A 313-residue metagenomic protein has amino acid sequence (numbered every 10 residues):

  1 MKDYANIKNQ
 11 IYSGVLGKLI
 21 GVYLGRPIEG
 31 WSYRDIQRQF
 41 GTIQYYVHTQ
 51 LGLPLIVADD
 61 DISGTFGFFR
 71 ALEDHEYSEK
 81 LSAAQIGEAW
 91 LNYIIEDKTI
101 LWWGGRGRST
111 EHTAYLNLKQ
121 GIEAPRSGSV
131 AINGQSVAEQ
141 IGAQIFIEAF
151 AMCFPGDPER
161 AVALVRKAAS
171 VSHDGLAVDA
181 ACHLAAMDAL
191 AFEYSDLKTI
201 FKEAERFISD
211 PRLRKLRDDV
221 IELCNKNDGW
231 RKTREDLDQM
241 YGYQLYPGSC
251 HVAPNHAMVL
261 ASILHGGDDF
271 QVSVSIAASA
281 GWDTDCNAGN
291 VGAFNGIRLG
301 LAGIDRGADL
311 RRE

Functional and structural regions predicted by a protein language model:
M1-E313: Structured, active/binding-site neighborhoods that engage oxygen-rich ligands
